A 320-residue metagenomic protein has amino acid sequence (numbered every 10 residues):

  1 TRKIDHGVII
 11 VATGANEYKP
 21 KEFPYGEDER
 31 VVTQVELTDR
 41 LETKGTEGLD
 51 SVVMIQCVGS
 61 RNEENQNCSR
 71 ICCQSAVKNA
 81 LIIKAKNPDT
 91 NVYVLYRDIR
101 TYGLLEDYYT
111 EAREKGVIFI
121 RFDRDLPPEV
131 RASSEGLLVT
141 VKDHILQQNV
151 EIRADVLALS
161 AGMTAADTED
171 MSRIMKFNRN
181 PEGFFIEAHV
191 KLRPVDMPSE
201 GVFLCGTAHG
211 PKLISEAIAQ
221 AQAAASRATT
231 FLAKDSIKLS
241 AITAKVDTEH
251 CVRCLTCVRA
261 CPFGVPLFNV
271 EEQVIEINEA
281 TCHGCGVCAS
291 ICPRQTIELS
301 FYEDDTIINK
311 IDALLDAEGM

Functional and structural regions predicted by a protein language model:
T1-M320: Residues forming the flavin
